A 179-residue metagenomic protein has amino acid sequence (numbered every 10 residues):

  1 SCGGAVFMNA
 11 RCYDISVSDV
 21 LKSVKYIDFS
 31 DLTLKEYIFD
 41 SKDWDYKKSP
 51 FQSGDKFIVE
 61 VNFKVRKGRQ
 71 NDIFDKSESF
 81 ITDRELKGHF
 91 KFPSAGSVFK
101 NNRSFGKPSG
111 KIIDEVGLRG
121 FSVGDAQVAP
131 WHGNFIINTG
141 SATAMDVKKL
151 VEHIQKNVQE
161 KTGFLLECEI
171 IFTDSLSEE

Functional and structural regions predicted by a protein language model:
S1-S23, S94, K100: A gly/ser-rich beta-alpha-beta helix-loop segment of oxidoreductase catalytic cores
F7-S16, V24, D45-S53, K87: A generic local secondary-structure boundary/capping motif
L21-D31: Active-site and channel-lining beta-strand-loop segments that bind or position nucleotide-derived/phosphorylated
F29, L34-K149, N157, K161 (+1 more regions): Phosphate/pyrophosphate- and phosphate-bearing ligand-binding catalytic cores of soluble enzymes
